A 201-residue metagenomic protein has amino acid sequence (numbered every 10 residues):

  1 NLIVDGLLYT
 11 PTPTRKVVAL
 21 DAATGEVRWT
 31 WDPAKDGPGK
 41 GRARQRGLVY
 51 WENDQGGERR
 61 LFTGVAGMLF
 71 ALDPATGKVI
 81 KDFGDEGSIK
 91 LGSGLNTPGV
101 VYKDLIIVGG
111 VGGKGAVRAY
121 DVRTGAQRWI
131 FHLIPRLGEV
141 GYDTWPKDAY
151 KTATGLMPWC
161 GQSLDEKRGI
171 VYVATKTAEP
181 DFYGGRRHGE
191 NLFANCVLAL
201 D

Functional and structural regions predicted by a protein language model:
N1-T12, G41-M68, L95-V117, K151-P180 (+2 more regions): Repeat-blade elements of multi-bladed beta-propeller folds
L2-D5, P13-N53, E86-S93: Blade-loop segments of beta-propeller domains
I3, D21-A22, D73-P74, I80 (+4 more regions): Short, acidic, Ser/Thr-enriched surface-loop or helix-capping motifs
R15-K16, G37, M68-L69, K90 (+2 more regions): Solvent-exposed loop/turn segments at secondary-structure junctions within structured extracellular/periplasmic domains
E26-G37, K78-L91, A126-I134, G138-T152: Aromatic (tryptophan-biased) beta-strands that constitute blades/sheets of beta-rich domains
R28, G141, K176-F182: Gly-rich Lys/Arg/Thr-decorated short loops/hinges at beta-loop-alpha junctions or inter-strand turns that position
A66, L72, G77, K114-Q127 (+1 more regions): Beta-propeller blade signature
